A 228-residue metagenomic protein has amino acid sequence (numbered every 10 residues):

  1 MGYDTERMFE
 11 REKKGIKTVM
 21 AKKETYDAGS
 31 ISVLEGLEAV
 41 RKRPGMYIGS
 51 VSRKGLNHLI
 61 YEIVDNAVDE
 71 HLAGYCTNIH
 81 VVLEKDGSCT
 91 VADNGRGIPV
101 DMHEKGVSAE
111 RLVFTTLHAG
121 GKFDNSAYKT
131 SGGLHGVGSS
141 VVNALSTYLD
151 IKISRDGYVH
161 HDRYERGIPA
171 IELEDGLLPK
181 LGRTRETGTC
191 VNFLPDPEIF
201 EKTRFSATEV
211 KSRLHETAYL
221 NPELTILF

Functional and structural regions predicted by a protein language model:
F9-V64, L112-F114: Bergerat-fold GHKL ATPase/HATPase_c domain
V19-S30, G87-A109, G120-F228: GHKL-type ATPase core
A39-K42, M46, D69, A73 (+2 more regions): Conserved helix-loop functional segments at active or binding sites
G49, C76-T77, K122, E223: Secondary-structure boundary/capping residues
K54-N78, G138-L145: Conserved ATP-binding N-box helix of the HATPase_c
N78-K85: Short beta-strand/loop element within the Bergerat-fold HATPase_c
